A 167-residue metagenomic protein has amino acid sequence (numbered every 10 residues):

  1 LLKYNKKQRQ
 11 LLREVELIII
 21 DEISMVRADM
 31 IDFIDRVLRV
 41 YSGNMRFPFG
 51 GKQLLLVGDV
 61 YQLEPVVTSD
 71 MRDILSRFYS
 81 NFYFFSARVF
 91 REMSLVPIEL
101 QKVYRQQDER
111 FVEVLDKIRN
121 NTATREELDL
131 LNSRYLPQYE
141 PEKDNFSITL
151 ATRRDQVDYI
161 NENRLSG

Functional and structural regions predicted by a protein language model:
L1-G167: Conserved ATP-binding/catalytic motifs of P-loop helicase motor domains
